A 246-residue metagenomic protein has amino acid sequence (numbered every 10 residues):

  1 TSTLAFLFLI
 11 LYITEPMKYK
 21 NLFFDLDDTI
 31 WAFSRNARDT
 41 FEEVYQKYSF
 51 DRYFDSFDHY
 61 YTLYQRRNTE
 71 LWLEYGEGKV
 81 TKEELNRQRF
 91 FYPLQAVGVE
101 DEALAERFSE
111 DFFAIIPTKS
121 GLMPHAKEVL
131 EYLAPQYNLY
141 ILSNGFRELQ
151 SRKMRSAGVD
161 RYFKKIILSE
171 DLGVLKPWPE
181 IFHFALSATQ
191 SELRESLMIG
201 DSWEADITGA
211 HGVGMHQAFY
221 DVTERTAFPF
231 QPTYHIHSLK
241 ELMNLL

Functional and structural regions predicted by a protein language model:
F6-L22, R35, K127, E131 (+2 more regions): Asp-based, Mg2+/Mn2+-dependent phosphohydrolase catalytic module
K18-M123: N-terminal helical cap/lid subdomain that shapes the substrate entry/recognition surface in HAD-like hydrolases
R67, P135-Q136: Structured helix-beta-strand junction loops
Q136-Y137, G214: Glycine-centered short loops/turns at secondary-structure junctions
